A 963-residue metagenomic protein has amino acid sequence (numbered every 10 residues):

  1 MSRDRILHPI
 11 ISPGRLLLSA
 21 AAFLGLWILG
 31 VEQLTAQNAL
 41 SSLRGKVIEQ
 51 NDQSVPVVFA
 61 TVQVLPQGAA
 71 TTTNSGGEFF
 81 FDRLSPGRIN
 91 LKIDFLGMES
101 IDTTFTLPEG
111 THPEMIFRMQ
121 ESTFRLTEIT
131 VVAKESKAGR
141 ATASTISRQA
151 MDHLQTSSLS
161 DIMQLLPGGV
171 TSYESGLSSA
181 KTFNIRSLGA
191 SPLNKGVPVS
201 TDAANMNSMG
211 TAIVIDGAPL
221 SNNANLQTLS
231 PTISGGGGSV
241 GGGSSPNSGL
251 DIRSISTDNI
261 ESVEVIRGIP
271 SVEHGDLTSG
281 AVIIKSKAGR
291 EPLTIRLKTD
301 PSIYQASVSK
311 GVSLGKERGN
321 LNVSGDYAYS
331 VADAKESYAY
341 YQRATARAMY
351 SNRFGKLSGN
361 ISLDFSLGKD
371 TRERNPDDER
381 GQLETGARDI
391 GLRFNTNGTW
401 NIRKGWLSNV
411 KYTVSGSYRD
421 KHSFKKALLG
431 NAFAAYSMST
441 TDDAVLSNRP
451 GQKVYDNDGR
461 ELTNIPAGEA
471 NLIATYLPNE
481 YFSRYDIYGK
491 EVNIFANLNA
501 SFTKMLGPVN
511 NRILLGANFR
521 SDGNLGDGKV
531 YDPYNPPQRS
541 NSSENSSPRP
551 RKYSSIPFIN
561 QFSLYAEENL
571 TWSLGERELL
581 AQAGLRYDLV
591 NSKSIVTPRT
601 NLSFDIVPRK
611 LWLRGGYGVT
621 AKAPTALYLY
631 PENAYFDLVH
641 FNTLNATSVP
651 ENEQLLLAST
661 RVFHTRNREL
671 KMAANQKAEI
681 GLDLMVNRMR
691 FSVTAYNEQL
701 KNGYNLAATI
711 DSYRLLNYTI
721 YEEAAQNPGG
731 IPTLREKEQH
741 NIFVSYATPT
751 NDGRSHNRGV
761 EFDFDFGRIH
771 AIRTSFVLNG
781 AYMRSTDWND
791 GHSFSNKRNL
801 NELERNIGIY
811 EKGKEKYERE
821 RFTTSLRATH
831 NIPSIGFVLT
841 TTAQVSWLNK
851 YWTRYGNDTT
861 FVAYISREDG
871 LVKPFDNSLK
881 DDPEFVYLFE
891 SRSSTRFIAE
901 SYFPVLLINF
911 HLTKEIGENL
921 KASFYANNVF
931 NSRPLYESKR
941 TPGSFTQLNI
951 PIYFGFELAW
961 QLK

Functional and structural regions predicted by a protein language model:
L40, T61-L65, A69, E128-S157 (+3 more regions): N-terminal periplasmic "start-of-domain" segments of outer-membrane beta-barrel proteins
I48-Q53, A60-Q63, D94-L96, P108 (+2 more regions): Short, acidic, small-residue-rich periplasmic hinge/interaction motif at the N-terminus of Gram-negative outer-membrane
D82, T201-A204, A218-I266: Short acidic/polar hinge/loop motifs at secondary-structure boundaries that mediate gating or recognition
P113-R118, L159-I162, T182-N184, V214 (+3 more regions): N-terminal periplasmic accessory domains that precede and gate Gram-negative outer-membrane beta-barrel machines
S160, Q164-G235: Extracytoplasmic beta-strand/coil segments of soluble accessory domains associated with Gram-negative outer-membrane
G235, L700-N702, V845-R892, Y902-V905 (+1 more regions): C-terminal beta-signal and adjacent terminal beta-strands/loops of Gram-negative outer-membrane beta-barrel proteins
D442-A474, S483-L579, L629-E632, R805-K814 (+1 more regions): Outer-membrane beta-barrel transmembrane domain signature of Gram-negative proteins, especially the mid-to-C-terminal
L574-R577, N697-Q699, L716-Y855: Gram-negative outer-membrane beta-barrel transporters
